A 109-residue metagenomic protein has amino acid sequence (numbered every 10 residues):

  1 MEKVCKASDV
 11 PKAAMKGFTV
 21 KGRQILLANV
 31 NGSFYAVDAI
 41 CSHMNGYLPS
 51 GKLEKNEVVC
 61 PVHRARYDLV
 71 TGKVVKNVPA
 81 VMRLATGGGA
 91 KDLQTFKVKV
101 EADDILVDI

Functional and structural regions predicted by a protein language model:
M1-K55, D68-L69, K73, T86-I109: N-terminal pre-ligand scaffold of iron-sulfur
C41, C60-H63: Short cysteine clusters
K55-P61, V74-R83: Short cysteine/histidine-rich metal-coordination sites, predominantly Zn2+-binding motifs
